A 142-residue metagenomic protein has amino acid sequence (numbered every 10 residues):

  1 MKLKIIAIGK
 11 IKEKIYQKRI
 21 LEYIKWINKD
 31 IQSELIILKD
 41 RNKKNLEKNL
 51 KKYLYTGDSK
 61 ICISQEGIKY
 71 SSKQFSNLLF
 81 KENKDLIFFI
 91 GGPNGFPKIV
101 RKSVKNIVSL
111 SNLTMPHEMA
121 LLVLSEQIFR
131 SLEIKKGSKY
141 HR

Functional and structural regions predicted by a protein language model:
M1-Y23, I27: N-terminal beta1-alpha1 ligand-phosphate binding loop
I5, I61, G91, L124: Conserved RecA-like P-loop NTPase ATPase core
I6, E34-I36, V108: General small-molecule cofactor/ligand-binding pocket signal
G9-K14, D40-R41, E66, T114: Short histidine/acidic/glycine/proline-rich micro-motifs that form metal- and phosphate-coordinating active-site loops
Q17-L21, E47, S72-K73, R101 (+1 more regions): Conserved strand-to-helix beginnings and helix N-cap segments that scaffold or border functional pockets
I31-I87: S-adenosyl-L-methionine/SAH cofactor-binding core of RNA-modifying enzymes
Q74-N94, K98-I99, V108-M115: Catalytic beta-strand/loop module used to bind and position nucleotide/cofactor moieties in cofactor-attachment
K98-R142: Structured adenosyl-cofactor binding patch, chiefly the S-adenosyl-L-methionine
